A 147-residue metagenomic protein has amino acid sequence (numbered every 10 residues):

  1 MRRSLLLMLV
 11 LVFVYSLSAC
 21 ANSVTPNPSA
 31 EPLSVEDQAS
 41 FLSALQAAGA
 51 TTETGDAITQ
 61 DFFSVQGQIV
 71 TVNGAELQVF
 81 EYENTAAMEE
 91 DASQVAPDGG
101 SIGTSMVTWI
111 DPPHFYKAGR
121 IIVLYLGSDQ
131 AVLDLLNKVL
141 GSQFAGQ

Functional and structural regions predicted by a protein language model:
M1-S4: Positively charged n-region of N-terminal signal peptides that target proteins for export
L6-F13: Sec-dependent N-terminal signal peptides
L11, V95, V139-Q143: Alpha-helix boundary/capping residues
S16-A19: C-terminal motif of bacterial Sec signal peptides marking the signal peptidase cleavage site
A21-V24: Bacterial signal peptide processing site
N27-P32, E76-E81, R120-S128: Second-shell loop/turn segments in exported
V35-T108: Short, solvent-exposed recognition patches
G103-Q147: A short, solvent-exposed beta-edge/loop patch
